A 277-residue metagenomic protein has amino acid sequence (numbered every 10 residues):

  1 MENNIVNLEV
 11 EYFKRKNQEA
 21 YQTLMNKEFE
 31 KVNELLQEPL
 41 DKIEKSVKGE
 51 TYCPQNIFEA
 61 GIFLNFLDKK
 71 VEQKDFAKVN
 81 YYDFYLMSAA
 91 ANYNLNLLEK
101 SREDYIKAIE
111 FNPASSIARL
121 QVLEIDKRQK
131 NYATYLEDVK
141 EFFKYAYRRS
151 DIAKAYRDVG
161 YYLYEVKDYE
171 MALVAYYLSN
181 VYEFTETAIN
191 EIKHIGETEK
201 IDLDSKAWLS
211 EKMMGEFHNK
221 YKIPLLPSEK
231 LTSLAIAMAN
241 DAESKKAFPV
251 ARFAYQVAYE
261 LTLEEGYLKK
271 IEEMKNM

Functional and structural regions predicted by a protein language model:
N4-V6, K42-Y81, F143-I152, I223-L225: Flexible helix-coil transition and linker loops at the boundaries of alpha-helical arrays
Y21, A90, E124, Y161-Y162 (+3 more regions): Residue-level recognition of tetratricopeptide repeat
F29-E30, L98, Y132, Y169-E170 (+1 more regions): TPR-repeat structural position
E44, P113, Y147-S150, E183-F184 (+1 more regions): Short coil turns that delineate tetratricopeptide repeat
E59-F76, Q129-D138, Y161-M171, G196-N219 (+1 more regions): Alpha-helical linker/edge segments of TPR/alpha-solenoid repeat scaffolds and analogous pre-/post-domain helices
F84, A118, I152-A155, A188-I189 (+1 more regions): TPR alpha-solenoid repeat register
